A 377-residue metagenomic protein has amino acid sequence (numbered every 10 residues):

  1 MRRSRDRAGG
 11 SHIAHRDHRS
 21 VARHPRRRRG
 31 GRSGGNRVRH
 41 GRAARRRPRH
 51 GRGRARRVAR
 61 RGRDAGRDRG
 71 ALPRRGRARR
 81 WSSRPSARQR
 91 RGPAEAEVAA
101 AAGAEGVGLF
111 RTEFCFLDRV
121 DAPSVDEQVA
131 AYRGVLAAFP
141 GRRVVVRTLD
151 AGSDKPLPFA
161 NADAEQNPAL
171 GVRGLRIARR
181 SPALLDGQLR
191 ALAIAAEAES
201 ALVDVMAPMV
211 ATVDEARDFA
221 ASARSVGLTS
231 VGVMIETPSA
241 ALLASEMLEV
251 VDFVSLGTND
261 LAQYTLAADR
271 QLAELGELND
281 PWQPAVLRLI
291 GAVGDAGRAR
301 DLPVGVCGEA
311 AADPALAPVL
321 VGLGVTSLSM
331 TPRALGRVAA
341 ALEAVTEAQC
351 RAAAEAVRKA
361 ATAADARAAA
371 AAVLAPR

Functional and structural regions predicted by a protein language model:
M1-A104: Acidic, glycine-rich flexible loop/linker segments
R69-R377: Conserved alpha/beta-domain cores
